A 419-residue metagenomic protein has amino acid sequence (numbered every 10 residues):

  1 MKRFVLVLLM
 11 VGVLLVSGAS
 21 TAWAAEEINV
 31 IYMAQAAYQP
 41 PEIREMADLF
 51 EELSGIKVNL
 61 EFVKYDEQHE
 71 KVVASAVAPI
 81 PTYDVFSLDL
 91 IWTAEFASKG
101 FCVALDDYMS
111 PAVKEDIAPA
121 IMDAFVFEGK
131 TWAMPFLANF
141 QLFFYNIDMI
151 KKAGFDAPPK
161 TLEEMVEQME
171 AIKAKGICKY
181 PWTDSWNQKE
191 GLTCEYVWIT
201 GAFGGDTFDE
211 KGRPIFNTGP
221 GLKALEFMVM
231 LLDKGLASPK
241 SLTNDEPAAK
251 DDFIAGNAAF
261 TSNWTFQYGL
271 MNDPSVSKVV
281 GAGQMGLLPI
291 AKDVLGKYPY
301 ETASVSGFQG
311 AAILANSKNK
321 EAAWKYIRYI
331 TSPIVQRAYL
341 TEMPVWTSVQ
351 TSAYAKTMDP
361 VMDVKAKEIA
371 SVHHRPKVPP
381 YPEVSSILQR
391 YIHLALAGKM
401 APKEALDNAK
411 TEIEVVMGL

Functional and structural regions predicted by a protein language model:
E27, E52, K57-V58, K151 (+3 more regions): Conserved C-terminal helix/tail region of periplasmic/extracytoplasmic solute-binding proteins
I28, E45, L49-A120, A124-V126 (+5 more regions): Extracytoplasmic "Venus flytrap"/periplasmic binding protein-like
D48, E52-L53, K57, K151-A153 (+5 more regions): Extracytoplasmic/periplasmic substrate-recognition and gating elements
A74, Y83-D84, V113-I150, Y180 (+2 more regions): A structural signal for short loop-to-beta-strand junctions that line the ligand-binding cleft of periplasmic/secreted
D89-L142, V166, L192-E195, F203 (+3 more regions): Hinge/lid segment of periplasmic solute-binding proteins
D106-I117, W186-N187, F203-K223, P274-V280 (+4 more regions): Short, solvent-exposed loop/beta-turn-alpha elements that line the ligand-binding surface or hinge of extracytoplasmic
A124, L288-K292, Y339-R390, L394: Long, aromatic- and glycine/proline-rich binding clefts that accommodate carbohydrate-like moieties
Q168-A171, K175, G212-L242: Glycine-centered hinge/linker elements that transmit conformational signals in sensory and ligand-binding systems
